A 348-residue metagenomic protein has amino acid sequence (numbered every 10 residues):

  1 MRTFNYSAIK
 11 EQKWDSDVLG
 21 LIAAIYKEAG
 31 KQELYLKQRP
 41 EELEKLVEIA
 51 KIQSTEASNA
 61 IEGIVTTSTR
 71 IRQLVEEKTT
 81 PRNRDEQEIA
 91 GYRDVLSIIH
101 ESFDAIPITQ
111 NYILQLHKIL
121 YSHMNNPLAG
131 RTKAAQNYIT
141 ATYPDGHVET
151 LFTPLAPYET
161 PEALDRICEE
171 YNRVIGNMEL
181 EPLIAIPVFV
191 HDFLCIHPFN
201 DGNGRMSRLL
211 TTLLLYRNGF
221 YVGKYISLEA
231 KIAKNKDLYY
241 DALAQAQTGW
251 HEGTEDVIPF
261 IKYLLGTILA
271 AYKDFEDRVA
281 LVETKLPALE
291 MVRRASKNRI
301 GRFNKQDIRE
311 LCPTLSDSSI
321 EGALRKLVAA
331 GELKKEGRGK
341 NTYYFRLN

Functional and structural regions predicted by a protein language model:
M1-N348: FIC/Doc superfamily catalytic core
